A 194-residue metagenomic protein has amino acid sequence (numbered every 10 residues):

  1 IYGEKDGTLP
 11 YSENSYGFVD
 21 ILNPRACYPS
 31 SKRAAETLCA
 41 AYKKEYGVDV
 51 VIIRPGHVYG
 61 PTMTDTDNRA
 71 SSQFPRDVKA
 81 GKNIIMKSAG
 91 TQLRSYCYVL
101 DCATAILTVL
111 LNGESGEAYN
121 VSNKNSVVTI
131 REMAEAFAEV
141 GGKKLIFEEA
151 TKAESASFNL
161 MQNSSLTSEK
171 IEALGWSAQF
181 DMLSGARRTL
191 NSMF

Functional and structural regions predicted by a protein language model:
I1-I53, H57, T66: Catalytic helix-loop patch of NAD(P)-dependent Rossmann-fold dehydrogenases
S12-V19, F74-M86, V140-K152: A short C-terminal helix-loop "cap" of Rossmann-like NAD(P)-dependent dehydrogenase/epimerase domains
A26, S30, T66-R69, R94-L100 (+4 more regions): Residue-level signal for the nucleotide or nucleotide-sugar donor/cofactor binding architecture
R33, Y59-Q73, K82, K87 (+4 more regions): Glycine/proline-rich active-site loop of Rossmann-fold NAD(P)-dependent oxidoreductases
A34, L38, Y42, F74 (+2 more regions): Hydrophobic alpha-helix immediately C-terminal to the catalytic Tyr-X-X-X-Lys motif of short-chain
V58-T62, M86-Y96, Y119-V128, E154-L160 (+1 more regions): Glycine-rich Rossmann NAD(P)(H)-binding loop
A89, G116-Y119, R131-A134, G142-N163: C-terminal "lid/loop" region of Rossmann-like NAD(P)-dependent oxidoreductases
M182-F194: Amphipathic terminal alpha-helices
